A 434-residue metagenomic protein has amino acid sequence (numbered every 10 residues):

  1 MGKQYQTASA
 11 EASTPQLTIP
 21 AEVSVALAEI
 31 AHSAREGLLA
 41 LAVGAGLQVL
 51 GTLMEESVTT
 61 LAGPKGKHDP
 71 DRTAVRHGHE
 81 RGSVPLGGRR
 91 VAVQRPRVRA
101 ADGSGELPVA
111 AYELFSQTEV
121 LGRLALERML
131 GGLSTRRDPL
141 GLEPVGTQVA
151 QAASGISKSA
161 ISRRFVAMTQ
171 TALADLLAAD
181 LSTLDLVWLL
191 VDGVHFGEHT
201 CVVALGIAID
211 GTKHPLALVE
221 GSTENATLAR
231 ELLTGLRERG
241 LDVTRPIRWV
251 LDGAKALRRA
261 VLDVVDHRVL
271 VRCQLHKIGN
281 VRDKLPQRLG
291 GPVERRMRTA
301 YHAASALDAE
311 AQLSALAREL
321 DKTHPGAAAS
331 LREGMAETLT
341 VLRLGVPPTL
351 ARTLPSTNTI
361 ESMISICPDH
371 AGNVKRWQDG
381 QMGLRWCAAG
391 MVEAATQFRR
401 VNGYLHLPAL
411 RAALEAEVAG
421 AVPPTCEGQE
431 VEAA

Functional and structural regions predicted by a protein language model:
M1-Q148, G155: Dynamic "connector" segments at or just before major functional cores
M1-T18, E22-S33, A45, G51-G63 (+3 more regions): Acidic/histidine-rich catalytic cores and adjacent linkers of DNA breakage/strand-transfer/modification proteins
G2-Q4, L27, G66-K67, A74-H79 (+6 more regions): RNase H-like nuclease fold core
L47, G51, E55, T135 (+15 more regions): Amphipathic alpha-helical transducer elements in NTP-driven molecular machines
M54, G88, A125, D138 (+12 more regions): Mobile genetic element proteins and their domesticated derivatives, centered on retroelements and DNA transposons
A74, E127, G131, A178-S182 (+3 more regions): Replace "in large, NTP-powered and nucleic-acid-processing enzymes" with "in large, NTP-powered factors and other
V93, V109, V281-A311, A315: Metal-dependent DNA phosphodiester-chemistry modules and their immediately adjacent helices/loops in DNA-processing
D266-D283: Inter-helix linker motif
